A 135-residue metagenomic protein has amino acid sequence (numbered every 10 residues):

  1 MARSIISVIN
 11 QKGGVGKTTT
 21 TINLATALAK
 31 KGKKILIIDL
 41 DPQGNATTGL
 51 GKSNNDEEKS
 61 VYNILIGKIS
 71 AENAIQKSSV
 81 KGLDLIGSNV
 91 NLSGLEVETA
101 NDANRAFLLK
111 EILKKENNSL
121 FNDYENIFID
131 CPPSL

Functional and structural regions predicted by a protein language model:
M1-L135: P-loop NTP-binding core
